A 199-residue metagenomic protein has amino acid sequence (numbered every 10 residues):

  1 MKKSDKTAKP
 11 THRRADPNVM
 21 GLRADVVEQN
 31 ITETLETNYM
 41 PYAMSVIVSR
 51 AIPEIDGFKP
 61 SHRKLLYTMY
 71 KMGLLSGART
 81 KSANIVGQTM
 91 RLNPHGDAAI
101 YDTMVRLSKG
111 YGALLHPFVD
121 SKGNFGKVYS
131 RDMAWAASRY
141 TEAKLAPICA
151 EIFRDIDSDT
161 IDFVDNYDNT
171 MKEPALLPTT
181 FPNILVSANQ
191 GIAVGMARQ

Functional and structural regions predicted by a protein language model:
M1-Q199: Catalytic phosphate-handling regions of large nucleic-acid enzymes and associated NTPases
